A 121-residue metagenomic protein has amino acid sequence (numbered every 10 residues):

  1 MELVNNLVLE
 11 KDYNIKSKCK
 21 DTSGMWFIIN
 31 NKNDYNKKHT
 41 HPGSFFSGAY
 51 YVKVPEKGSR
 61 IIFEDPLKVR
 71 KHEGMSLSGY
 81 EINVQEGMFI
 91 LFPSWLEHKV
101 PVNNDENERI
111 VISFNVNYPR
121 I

Functional and structural regions predicted by a protein language model:
M1-K18, Y35: Non-heme Fe(II)/2-oxoglutarate
D21-L91, K99-P101, E108, Y118-I121: Catalytic core of non-heme Fe(II) oxygenases with the double-stranded beta-helix
